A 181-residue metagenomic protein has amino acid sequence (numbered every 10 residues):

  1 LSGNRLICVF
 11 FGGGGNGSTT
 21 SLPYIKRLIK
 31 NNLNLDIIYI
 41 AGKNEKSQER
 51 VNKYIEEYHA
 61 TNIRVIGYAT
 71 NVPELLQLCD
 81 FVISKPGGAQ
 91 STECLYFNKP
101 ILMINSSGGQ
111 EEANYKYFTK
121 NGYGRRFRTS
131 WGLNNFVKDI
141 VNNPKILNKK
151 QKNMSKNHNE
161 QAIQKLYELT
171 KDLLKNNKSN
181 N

Functional and structural regions predicted by a protein language model:
S2-L78: Donor-nucleotide binding loops and adjacent catalytic segments primarily of GT-B fold Leloir glycosyltransferases
S47-V51, Q90, G109-Y115: Short, glycine/polar-rich helix-capping loops at beta-to-alpha or helix-loop-helix junctions that flank or form
P73, S91-F97, K116: Short alpha-helical segment that forms part of, or immediately flanks, the ligand-binding pocket in carbohydrate-active
Q77-G87: Acidic donor-binding loop of glycosyltransferase active sites
Q77-L78, Y96, K120: Flexible glycine/serine/alanine-rich "lid" or loop that lines and gates the nucleotide-sugar donor pocket in diverse
V82-S84, P100-G109: Short hydrophobic beta-strand element within catalytic cores of glycosyltransferases and related nucleotide-activated
G108-K138: Change "using UDP/GDP/dTDP sugars" to "using nucleotide sugars
R125, W131, K138-K156, D172-N180: Conserved donor-nucleotide binding/catalytic region of nucleotide-linked donor-dependent transferases
